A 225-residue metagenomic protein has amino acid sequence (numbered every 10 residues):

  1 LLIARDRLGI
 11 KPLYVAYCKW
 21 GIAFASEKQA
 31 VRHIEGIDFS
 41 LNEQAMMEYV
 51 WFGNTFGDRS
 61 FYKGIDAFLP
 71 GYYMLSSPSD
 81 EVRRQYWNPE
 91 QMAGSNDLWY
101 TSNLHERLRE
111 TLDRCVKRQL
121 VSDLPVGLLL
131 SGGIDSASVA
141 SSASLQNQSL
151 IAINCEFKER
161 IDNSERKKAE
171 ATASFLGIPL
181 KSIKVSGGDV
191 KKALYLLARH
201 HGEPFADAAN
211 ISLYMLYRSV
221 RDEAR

Functional and structural regions predicted by a protein language model:
L1-G202, L213, Y217: Cysteine-centered catalytic environments shared across enzyme families
D207: Substrate-binding/specificity loop regions of serine endopeptidase catalytic domains, predominantly subtilases
N210: Short phosphate-binding loop-to-helix
M215-R225: Active-site adenylate/phosphate-handling loop in enzymes that bind or generate adenylated species
